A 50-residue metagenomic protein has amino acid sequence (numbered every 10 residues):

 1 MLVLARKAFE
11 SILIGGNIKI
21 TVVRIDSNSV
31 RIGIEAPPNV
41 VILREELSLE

Functional and structural regions predicted by a protein language model:
M1-E50: Compact, glycine-rich, soluble single-domain proteins
